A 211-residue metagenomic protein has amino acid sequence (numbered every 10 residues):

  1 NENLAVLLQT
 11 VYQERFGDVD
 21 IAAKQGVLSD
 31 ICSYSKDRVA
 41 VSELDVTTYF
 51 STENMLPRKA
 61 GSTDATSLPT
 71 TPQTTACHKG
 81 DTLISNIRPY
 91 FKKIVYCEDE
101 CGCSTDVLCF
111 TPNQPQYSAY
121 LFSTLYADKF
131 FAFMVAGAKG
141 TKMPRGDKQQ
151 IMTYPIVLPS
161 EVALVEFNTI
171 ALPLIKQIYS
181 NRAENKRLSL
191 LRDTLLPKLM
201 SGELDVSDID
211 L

Functional and structural regions predicted by a protein language model:
N1-V41, M55, E161-S207: Non-catalytic DNA-recognition/assembly elements of restriction-modification systems
S29-K79, D99, C103: Sequence-specific dsDNA recognition surfaces
T75, K79-F131, V135-M152: A short beta-sheet element
T82-I84, C109, P155, R187 (+2 more regions): Structured core elements
L108-P112, T153-L158, P173-Y179: Short, well-ordered beta-strand elements within core beta-sheets of diverse protein domains
M134, S207-D208: Short, hydrophobic secondary-structure boundary micro-motifs
K139-T169, S201, D208-L211: Short, charged, low-complexity amphipathic alpha-helix
